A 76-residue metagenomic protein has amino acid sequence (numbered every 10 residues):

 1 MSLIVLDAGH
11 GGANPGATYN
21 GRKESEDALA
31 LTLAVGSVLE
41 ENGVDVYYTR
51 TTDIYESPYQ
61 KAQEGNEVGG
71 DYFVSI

Functional and structural regions predicted by a protein language model:
S2-I76: Catalytic-core regions of hydrolytic enzymes
